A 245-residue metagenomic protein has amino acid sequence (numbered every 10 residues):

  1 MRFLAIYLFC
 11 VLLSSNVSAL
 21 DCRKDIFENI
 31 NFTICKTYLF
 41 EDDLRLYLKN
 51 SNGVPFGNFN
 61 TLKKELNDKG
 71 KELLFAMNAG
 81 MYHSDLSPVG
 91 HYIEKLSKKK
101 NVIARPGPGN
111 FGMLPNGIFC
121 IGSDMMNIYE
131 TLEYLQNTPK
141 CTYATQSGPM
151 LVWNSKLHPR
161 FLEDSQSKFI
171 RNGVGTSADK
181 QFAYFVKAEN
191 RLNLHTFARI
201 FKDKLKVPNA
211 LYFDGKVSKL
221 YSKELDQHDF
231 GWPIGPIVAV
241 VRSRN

Functional and structural regions predicted by a protein language model:
F3-L13: Sec-dependent N-terminal signal peptides
V17-N110: Zymogen propeptides
A19-T33, T37, D42, M126 (+1 more regions): Flexible, D/E/H-enriched segments
Y38-E41, C120-M125, W153-S155, T176-Q181 (+2 more regions): Short acidic-glycine loop/turn motifs at beta-strand connectors
K49-V54, E133-N137, K187-R191: Short, solvent-exposed aromatic-acidic interface loops
S87-F161: Active-site-adjacent helix-turn-beta-strand microarchitecture at beta-sheet edges that either contains or buttresses
V89-R105, R160-N172, T176-A178, F182-N209 (+1 more regions): Conserved, well-ordered active-site substructure
